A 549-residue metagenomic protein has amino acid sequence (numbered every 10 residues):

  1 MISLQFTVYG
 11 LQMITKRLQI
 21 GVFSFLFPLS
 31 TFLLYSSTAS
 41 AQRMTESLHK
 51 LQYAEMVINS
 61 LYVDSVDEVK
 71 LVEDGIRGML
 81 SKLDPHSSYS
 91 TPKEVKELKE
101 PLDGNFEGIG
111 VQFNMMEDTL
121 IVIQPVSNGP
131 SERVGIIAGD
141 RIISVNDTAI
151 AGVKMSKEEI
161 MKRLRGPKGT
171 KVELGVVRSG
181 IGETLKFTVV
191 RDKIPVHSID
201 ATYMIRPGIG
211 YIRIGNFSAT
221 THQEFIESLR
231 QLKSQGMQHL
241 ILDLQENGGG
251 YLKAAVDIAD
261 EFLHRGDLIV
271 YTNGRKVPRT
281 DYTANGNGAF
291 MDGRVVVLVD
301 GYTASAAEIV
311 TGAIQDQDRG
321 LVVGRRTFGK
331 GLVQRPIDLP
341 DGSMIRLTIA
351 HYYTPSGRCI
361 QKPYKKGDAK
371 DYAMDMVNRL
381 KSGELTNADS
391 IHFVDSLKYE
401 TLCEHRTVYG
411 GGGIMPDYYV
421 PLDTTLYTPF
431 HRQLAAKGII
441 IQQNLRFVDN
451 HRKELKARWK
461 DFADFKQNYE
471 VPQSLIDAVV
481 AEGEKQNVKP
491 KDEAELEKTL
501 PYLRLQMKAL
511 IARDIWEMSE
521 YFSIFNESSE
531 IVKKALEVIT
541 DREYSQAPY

Functional and structural regions predicted by a protein language model:
S3-R17, L26-Y35: Arg/Gly-rich low-complexity intrinsically disordered repeat tracts
A39-S47, L51, E55-E68, T91 (+5 more regions): Cleft-lining beta-strand/loop regions that shape enzyme active-site pockets
Y62-I123, G169-A201, F525-L536, Y544-Y549: Extended, small/polar residue-biased N-terminal targeting/export presequences and adjacent propeptide/linker tracts
G139-R141: Structural motif
I143-S144, V270, L321, R346 (+2 more regions): Hydrophobic beta-strand signal
A306, D318, R325, G329-L397: Polar, glycine-rich mid-to-C-terminal structural blocks that act as macromolecule-binding/assembly scaffolds
C359-I360, Y364-Y549: Conserved functional hotspot residues or short segments at active or partner-binding sites across diverse domains
